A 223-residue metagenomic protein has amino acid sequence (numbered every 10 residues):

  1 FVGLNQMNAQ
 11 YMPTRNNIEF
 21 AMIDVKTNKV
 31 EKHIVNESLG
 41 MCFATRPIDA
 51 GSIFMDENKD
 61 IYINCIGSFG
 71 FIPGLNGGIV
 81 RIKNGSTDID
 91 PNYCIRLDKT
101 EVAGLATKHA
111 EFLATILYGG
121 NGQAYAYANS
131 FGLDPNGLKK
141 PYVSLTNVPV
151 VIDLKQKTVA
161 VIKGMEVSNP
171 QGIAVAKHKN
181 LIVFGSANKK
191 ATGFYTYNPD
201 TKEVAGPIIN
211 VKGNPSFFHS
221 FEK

Functional and structural regions predicted by a protein language model:
F1-A50, M55: Long, acidic/polar, low-complexity amphipathic helices and coiled-coil-like
F1-N17, I63-G78, Y125-S144: Short, conserved, GDST-rich strand-edge loop motifs in beta-rich repeat architectures
P13-K29, L75-D88, P141-K155, T196-N198: Beta-propeller blade signature
N16, P47-A50, L75, F112 (+4 more regions): Beta-rich catalytic cores
K29-I48, G85-E111, K155-N169, I209-K223: Surface-exposed loop and turn segments in beta-propeller and other repeat-based domains that flank or scaffold
R46-I61, H109-Q123, S130-F131, Q171-H178 (+1 more regions): Structural signature of eukaryotic scaffold interfaces centered on beta-propeller domains
G104-S168: C-terminal structural cap/anchor segments
L138-K140, P149, K157-I209: C-terminal structured domain segments
